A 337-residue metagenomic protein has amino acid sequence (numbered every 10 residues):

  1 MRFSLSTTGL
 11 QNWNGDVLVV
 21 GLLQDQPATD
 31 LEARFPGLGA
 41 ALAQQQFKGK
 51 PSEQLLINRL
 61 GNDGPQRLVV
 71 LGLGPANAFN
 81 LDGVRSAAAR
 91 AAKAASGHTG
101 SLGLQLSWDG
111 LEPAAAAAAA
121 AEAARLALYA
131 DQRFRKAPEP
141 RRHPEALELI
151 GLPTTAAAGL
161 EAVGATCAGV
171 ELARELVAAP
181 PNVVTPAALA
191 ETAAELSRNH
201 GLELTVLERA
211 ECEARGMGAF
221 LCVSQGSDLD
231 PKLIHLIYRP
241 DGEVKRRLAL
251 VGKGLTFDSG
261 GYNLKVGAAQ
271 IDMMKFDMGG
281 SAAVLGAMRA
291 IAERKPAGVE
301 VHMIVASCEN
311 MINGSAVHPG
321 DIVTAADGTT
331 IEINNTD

Functional and structural regions predicted by a protein language model:
M1-G254: Short amphipathic alpha-helical segment within the helicase RecA-like ATPase core that mediates nucleic-acid
F47, S52, A190-D337: A generic structural signal for tightly packed, nonpolar segments enriched in small/aliphatic residues
